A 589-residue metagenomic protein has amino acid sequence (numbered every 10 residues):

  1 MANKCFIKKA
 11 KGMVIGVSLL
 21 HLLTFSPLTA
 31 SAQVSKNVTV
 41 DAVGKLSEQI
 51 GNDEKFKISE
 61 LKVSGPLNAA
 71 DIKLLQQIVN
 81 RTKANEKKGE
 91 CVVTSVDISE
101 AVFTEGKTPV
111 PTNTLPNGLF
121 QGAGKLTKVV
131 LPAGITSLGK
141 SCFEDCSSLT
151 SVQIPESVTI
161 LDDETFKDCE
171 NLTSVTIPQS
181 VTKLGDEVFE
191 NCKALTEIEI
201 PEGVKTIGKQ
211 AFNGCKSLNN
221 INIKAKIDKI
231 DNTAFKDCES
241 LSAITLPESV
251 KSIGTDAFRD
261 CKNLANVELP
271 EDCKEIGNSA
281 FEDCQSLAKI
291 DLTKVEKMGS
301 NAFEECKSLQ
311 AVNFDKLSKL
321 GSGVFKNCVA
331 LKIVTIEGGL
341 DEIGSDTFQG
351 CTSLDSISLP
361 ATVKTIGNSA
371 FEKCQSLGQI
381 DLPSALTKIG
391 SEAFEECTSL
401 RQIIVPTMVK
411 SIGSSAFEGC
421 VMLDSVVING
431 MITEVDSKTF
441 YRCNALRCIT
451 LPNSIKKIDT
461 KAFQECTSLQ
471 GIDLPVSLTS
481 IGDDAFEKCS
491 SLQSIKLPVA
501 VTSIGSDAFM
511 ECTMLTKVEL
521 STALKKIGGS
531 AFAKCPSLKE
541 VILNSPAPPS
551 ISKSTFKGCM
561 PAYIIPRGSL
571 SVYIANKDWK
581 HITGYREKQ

Functional and structural regions predicted by a protein language model:
M1-K9: N-terminal secretory signal peptides that target proteins for export/translocation
V14-P27: Bacterial N-terminal signal peptides
A30-A32: Boundary at the C-terminal end of the N-terminal hydrophobic targeting segment
V34-D41, S59-L67, N85-N113, G124-S137 (+20 more regions): Structural signature of tandem-repeat unit edges
K45-E54, A70-N80, K107, G529 (+1 more regions): Short, T/G/N/S-enriched strand-turn elements that build extracellular solenoid repeat scaffolds
K73-A84, T108-N117, G122: Extracellular beta-strand-rich solenoid/capping regions of secreted or surface-exposed proteins that bind or remodel
N117-L119, G139-E144, D162-K167, G185-E190 (+16 more regions): Consensus positions within tandem repeat domains that build extended binding/scaffold surfaces
N576-H581: Helix-loop-beta element that forms the nucleotide-linked donor phosphate-binding surface in glycosyltransferases
